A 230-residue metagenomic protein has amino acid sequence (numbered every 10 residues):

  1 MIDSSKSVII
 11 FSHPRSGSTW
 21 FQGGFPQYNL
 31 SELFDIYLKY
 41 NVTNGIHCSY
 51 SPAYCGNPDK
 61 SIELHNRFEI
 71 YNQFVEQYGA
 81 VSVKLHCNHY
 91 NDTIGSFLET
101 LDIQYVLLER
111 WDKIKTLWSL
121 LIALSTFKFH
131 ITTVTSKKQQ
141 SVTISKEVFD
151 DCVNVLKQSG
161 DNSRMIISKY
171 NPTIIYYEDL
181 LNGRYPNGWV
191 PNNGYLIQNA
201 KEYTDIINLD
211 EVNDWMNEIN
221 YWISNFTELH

Functional and structural regions predicted by a protein language model:
M1-E76: PAPS-dependent sulfotransferase catalytic core
D3-K6, E76-Y78, E99-D102, S168: Residue-level preference for short coil/turn positions at secondary-structure junctions
I9-S12, S31-D35, V81-K84, Y105-L108 (+1 more regions): A structural signal for short, well-ordered beta-strand segments and their strand-loop junctions that often border
N44-S61, H130-D150, D179, G183-H230: PAPS-dependent sulfotransferase catalytic core
N66-I70, T93, T116, V148-D151 (+3 more regions): Exposed alpha-helical structural elements
I70-Q77, F97, L120, V155 (+3 more regions): Residues that form generic nucleotide/phosphate-binding pockets
Y71-V81, D92, G160: Domain-wide signal for the mature, well-folded portions of proteins, strongly enriched in nucleus-encoded organellar
L85-L196: PAPS-dependent sulfotransferase catalytic domain
